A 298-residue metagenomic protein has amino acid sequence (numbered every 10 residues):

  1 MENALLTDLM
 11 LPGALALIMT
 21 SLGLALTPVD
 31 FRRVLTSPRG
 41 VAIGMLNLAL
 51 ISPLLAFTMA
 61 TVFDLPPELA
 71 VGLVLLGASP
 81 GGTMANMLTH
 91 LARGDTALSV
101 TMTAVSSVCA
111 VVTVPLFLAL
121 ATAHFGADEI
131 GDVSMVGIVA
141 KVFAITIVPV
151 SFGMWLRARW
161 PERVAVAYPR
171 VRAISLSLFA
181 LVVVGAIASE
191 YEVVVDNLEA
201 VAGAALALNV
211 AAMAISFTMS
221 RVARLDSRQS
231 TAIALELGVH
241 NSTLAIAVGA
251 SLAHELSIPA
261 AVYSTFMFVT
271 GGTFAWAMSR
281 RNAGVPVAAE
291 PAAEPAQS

Functional and structural regions predicted by a protein language model:
M1-S298: Alpha-helical transmembrane segments of multi-pass small-molecule/ion transporters
